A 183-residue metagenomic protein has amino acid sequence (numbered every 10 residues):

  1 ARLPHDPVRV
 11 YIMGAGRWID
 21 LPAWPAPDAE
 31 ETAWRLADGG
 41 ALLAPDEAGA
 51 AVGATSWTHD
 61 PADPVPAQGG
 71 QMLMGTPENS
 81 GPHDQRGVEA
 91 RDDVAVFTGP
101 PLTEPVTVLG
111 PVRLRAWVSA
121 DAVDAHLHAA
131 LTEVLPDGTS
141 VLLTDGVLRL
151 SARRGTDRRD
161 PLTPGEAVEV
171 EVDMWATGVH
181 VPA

Functional and structural regions predicted by a protein language model:
A1-A183: C-terminal, loop-rich substrate-recognition/catalytic regions characterized by aromatic stacking residues
